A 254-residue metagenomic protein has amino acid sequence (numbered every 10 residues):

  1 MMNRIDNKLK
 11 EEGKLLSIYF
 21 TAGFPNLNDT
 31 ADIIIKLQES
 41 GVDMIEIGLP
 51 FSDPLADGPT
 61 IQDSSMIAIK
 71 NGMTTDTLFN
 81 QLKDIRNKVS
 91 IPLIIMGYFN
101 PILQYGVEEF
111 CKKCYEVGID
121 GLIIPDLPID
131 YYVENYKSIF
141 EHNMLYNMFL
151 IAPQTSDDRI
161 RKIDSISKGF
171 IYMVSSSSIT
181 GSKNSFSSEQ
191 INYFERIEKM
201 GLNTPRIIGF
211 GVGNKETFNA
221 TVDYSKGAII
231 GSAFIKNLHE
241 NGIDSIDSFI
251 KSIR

Functional and structural regions predicted by a protein language model:
M2-K8, S52-I61, K70-K83, I102-E108 (+5 more regions): Active-site-adjacent beta->alpha loops and helix N-cap segments on the catalytic face of soluble alpha/beta enzymes
E12-S17, K88-Y98, F140-L150, E198-F210: Short beta-strand/loop segments at the ligand-binding rim of alpha/beta enzyme cores
I18, L37, G48, C114 (+3 more regions): Conserved, mostly hydrophobic/aromatic
T21, N26, M96-L103, I151-T155 (+1 more regions): Glycine-rich beta-to-alpha transition loops that act as phosphate-gripper elements at the mouths of alpha/beta enzyme
L27-L37, T155-I166, M200, I208 (+1 more regions): Catalytic cores of alpha/beta
G41, C114-G121, F140-N147, S165-I171 (+1 more regions): Glycine-enriched alpha-helix->loop->beta-strand junction motifs that scaffold or abut catalytic
V42-P54, I119-Y131, Y172-S182, F210-G211 (+1 more regions): Glycine-rich phosphate-binding active-site loops on the catalytic face of alpha/beta enzymes
M144-G181: Histidine/lysine/aspartate-rich catalytic loop segments that bind and position anionic ligands
